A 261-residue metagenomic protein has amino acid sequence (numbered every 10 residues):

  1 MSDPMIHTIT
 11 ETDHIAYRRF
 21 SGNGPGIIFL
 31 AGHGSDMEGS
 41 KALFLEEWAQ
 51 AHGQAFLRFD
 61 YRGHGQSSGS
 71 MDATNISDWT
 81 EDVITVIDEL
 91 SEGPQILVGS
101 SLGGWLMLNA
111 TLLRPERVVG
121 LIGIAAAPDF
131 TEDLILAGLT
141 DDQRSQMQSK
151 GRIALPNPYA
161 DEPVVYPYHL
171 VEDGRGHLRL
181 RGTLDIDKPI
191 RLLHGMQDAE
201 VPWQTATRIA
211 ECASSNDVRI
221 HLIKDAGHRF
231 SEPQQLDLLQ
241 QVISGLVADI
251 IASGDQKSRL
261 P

Functional and structural regions predicted by a protein language model:
M1-S21: N-terminal cap/lid segment of alpha/beta-hydrolase-fold proteins
G24-G32: Short beta-strand element of the alpha/beta-hydrolase
H33-E46, Q204: The serine-hydrolase catalytic nucleophile loop
E46-S68: Conserved alpha/beta-hydrolase
G65-L90: Catalytic nucleophile-loop/oxyanion-hole region of alpha/beta-hydrolase and closely related hydrolase-like folds
S91-S101: Alpha/beta-hydrolase fold nucleophile elbow
G104-P115, L121: Short glycine-enriched nucleophile-adjacent loop and the immediately C-terminal alpha-helix near the catalytic center
R117-L222, G227-P261: The alpha/beta-hydrolase serine catalytic core
